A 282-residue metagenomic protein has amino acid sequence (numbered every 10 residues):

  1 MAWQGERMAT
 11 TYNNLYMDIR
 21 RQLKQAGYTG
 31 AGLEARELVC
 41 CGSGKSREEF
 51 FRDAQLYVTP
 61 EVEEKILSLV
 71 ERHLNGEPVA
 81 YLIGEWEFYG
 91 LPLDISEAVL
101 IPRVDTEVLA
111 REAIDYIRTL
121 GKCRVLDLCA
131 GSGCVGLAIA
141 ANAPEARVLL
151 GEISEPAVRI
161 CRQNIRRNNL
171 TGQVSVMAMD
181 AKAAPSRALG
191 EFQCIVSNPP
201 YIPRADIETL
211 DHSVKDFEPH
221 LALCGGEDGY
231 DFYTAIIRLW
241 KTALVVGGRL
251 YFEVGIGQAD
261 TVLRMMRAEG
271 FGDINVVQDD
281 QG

Functional and structural regions predicted by a protein language model:
A2-F51, Q55-V58: Non-catalytic accessory regions of SAM-dependent methyltransferases
L23, I117, I165, W240 (+1 more regions): Conserved hydrophobic residues forming the short capping helix/wall of the S-adenosyl-L-methionine
L38, G76, T106, V135 (+4 more regions): Residue-level signal for inorganic ion chemistry
C40-D115: Conserved AdoMet
A80, I202-A205, G257: Active-site beta-alpha loop architecture of Rossmann-like, nucleotide-cofactor-dependent enzymes
E107-T209: Conserved SAM/SAH cofactor-binding pocket of Class I
Y201-D231: Mobile active-site "lid"/loop adjacent to the S-adenosyl-L-methionine
E227-G282: Conserved Class I SAM-dependent methyltransferase catalytic core
